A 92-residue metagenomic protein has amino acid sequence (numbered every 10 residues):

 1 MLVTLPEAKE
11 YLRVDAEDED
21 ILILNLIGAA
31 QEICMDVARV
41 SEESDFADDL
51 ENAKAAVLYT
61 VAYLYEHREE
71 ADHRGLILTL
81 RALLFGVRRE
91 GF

Functional and structural regions predicted by a protein language model:
M1-F92: Divalent metal-cofactor coordination and adjacent catalytic microenvironments
